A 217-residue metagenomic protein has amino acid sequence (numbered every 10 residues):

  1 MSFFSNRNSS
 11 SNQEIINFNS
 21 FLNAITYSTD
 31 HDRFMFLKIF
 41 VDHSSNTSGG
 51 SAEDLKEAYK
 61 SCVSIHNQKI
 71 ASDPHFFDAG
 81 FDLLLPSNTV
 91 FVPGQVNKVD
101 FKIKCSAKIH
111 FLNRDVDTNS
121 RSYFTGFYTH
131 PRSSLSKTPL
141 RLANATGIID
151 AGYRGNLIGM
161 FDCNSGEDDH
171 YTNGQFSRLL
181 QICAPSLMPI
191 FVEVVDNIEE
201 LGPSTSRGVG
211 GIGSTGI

Functional and structural regions predicted by a protein language model:
M1-I217: DUTPase catalytic domain/fold
